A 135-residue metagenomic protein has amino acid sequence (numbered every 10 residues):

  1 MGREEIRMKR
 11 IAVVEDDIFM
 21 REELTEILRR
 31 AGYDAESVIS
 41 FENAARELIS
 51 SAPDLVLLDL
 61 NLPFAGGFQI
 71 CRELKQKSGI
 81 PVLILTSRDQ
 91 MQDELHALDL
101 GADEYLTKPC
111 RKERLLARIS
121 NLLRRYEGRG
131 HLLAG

Functional and structural regions predicted by a protein language model:
G2-G130: N-terminal/domain-start alpha-helical segments
A134-G135: C-terminal output/effector regions of signal-responsive regulators
